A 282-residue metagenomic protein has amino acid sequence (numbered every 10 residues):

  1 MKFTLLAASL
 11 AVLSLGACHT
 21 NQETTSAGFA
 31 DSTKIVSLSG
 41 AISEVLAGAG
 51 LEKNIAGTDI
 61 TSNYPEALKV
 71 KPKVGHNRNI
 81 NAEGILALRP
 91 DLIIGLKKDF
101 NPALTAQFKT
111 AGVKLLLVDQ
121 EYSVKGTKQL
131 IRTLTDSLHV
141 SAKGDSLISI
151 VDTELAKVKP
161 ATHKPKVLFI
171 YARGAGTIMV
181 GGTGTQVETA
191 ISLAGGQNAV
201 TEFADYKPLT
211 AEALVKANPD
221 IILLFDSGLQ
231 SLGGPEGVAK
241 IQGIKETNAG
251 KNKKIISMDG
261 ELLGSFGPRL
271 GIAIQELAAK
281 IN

Functional and structural regions predicted by a protein language model:
M1-L6: Bacterial N-terminal signal peptides that target proteins for export
S14-A17: C-terminal motif of bacterial Sec signal peptides marking the signal peptidase cleavage site
H19-Q22: Bacterial signal peptide processing site
G28-L46, A142-A194: Basic- and aromatic-lined ligand-binding clefts that recognize polyanionic substrates
K34-L88, L92-K97: A short, structured surface patch at a secondary-structure boundary
D59, T183-Y206: His/Asp/Glu-enriched short active-site or ligand-binding loop at hydrolase and phosphoryl-transfer sites
D119-R132, K166-Q186, Q230-G233: Extracytoplasmic ligand-binding site segments that recognize negatively charged/polar headgroups
G126-D136, D145-S146, K159, D226-N282: Structured C-terminal subdomain patch of bacterial secreted/periplasmic proteins
